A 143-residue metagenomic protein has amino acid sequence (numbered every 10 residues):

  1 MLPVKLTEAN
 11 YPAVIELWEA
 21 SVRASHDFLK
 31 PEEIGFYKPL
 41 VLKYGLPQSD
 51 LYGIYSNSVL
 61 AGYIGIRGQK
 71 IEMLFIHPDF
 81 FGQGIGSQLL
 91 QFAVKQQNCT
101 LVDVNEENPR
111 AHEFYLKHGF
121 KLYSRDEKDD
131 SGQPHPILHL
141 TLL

Functional and structural regions predicted by a protein language model:
M1-E16: A short beta-loop-alpha structural element at the N-terminal edge of CoA-dependent acyl/N-acetyltransferase catalytic
E16-L42: Conserved GNAT-fold acetyl-CoA-binding loop/helix
S49-G62: Conserved beta-hairpin
Y52, I64, Q69, L74 (+1 more regions): Conserved GNAT-family N-acetyltransferase fold
K70-F81, N105: A short, internal acetyl-CoA/4′-phosphopantetheine-binding micro-motif in the GNAT/acyltransferase core
G82-K95, E113, K117: Conserved acetyl-CoA-binding loop-helix of GNAT-fold acetyltransferases
K95-E107: Conserved GNAT acetyl-CoA-binding A-motif
D103-N105, K121-I137: Conserved catalytic-core motifs of GNAT/GCN5-like acyltransferases
